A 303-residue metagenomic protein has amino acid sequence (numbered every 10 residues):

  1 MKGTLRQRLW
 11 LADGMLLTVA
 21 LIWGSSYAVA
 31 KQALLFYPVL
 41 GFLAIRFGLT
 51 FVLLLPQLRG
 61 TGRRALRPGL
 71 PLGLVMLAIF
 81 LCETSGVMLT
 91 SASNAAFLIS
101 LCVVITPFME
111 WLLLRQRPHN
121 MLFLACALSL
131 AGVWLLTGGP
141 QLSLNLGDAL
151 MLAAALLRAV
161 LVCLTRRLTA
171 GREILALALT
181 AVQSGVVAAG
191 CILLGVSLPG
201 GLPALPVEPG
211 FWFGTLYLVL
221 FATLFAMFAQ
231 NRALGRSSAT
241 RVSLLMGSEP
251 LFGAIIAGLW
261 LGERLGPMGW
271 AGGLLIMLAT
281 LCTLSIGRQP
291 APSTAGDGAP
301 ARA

Functional and structural regions predicted by a protein language model:
M1-L5, L9-W10, L43-G48, F211-F213 (+1 more regions): C-terminal-most transmembrane helix of multi-pass membrane proteins
R8-A12, L35-L40, A44, T61-L66 (+3 more regions): Juxtamembrane helix-entry segments on the extracytoplasmic side of multipass membrane proteins
I22, S26-Y27, L55-I99, T106-M109 (+3 more regions): Specific transmembrane alpha-helical segments of multi-pass solute transporters/efflux pumps, especially DMT/EamA
A33, F42, G86, S91 (+7 more regions): Hydrophobic/aromatic residues within transmembrane alpha-helices of multi-pass small-molecule transporters
L43-I45, L81, A95-L101, L164-A188 (+2 more regions): Helix-helix packing/entry segments at the starts of transmembrane helices
F51-L54, T106-P107, S143-G201, T215 (+1 more regions): Transmembrane alpha-helical segments that form core, pore/gating elements of small-molecule transporters/exporters
L53-T61, E83, C102-L124, L251-A271: C-terminal transmembrane-helix exit sites in multi-pass transporters
L54, L70, M76, P118-G138 (+5 more regions): Hydrophobic transmembrane alpha-helices of multi-pass small-molecule transport proteins
